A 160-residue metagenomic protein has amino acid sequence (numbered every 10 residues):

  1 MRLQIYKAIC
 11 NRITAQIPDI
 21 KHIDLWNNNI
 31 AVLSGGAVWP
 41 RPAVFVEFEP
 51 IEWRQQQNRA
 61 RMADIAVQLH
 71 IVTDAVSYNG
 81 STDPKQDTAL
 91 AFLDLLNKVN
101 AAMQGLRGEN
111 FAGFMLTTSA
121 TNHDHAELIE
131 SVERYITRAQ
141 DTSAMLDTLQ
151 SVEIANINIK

Functional and structural regions predicted by a protein language model:
M1-R59, L149-K160: Small/polar-rich, solvent-exposed N-terminal microdomains that initiate assembly or binding
A15-Q16, W39-F45, T88-M145: Acidic-leaning, charged glycine-interspersed low-complexity segments
A31-V32, E52, D83, M115-T121: Short structured motifs
R54-Q57, V76-S81, G108-A112: Short, solvent-exposed secondary-structure capping/transition elements
A60-A63, D74-N97, A101: Extracellular/virion structural assembly segments
R61-Y78, L128-T142: Oligomerization/assembly interface segments of phage tail-like spikes and tubes
N79-T82, A144-I154: Short, charged, solvent-exposed linker or helix-capping segments at domain edges/interfaces that act as flexible hinges
